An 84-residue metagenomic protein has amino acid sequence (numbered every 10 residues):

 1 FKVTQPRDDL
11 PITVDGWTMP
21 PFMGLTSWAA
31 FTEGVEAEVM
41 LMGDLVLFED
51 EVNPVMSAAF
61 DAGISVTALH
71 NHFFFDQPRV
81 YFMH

Functional and structural regions predicted by a protein language model:
F1-H84: Long, contiguous binding/interaction regions
